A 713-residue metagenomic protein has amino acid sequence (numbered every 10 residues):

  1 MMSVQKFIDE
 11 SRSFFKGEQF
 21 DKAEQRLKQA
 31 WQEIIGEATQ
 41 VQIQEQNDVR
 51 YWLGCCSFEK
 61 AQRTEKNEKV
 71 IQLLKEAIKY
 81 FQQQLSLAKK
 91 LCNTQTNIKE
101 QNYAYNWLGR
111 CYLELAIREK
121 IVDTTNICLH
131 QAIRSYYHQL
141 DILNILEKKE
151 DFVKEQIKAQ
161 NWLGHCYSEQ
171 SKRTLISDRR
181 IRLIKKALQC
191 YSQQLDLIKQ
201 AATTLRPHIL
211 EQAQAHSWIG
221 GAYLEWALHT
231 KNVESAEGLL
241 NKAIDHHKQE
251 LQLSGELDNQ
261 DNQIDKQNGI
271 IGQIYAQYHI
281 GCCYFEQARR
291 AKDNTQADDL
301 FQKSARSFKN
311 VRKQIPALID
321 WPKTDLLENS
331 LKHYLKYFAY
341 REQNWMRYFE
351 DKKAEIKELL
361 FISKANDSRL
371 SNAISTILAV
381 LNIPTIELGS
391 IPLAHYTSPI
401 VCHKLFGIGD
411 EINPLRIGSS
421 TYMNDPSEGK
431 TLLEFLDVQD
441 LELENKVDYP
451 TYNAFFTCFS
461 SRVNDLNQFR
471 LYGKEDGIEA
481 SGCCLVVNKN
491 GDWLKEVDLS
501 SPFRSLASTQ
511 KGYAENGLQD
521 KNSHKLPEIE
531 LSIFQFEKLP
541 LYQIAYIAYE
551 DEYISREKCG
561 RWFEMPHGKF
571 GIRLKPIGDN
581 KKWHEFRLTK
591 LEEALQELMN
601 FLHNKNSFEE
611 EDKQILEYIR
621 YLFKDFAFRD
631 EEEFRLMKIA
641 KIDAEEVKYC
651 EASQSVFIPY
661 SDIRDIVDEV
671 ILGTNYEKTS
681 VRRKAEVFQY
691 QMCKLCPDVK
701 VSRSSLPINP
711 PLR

Functional and structural regions predicted by a protein language model:
M1-K6: TPR-adjacent "capping" and linker segments in tetratricopeptide-repeat scaffold/adaptor proteins
I8-K16, D48-E59, K99-E114, K154-E169 (+3 more regions): Conserved alpha-helical positions within TPR/SEL1-like repeat arrays
R12-A23, F58-E76, L113-A132, S168-A187 (+5 more regions): Short coil/turn connectors between adjacent alpha-helices in alpha-solenoid helical repeat scaffolds
Q32-Q46, Q82-Q101, L140-Q156, L195-Q212 (+2 more regions): Flexible helix-coil transition and linker loops at the boundaries of alpha-helical arrays
A38, I43-E45, V49, A61-T64 (+23 more regions): Low-complexity, intrinsically disordered tandem-repeat tracts enriched in small residues
C282, E286-R289, N294-N372: Extended, hydrophobic interaction surfaces within ordered domains
Y334-R713: Partner-binding and oligomerization surfaces adjacent to conserved cores of proteins that assemble macromolecular
